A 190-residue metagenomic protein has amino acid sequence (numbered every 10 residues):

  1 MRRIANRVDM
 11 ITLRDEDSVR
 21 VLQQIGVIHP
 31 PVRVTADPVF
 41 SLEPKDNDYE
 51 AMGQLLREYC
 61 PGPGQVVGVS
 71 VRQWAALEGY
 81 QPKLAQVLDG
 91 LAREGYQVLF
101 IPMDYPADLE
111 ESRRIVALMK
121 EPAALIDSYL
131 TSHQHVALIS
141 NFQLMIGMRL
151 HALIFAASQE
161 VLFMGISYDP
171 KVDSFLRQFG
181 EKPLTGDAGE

Functional and structural regions predicted by a protein language model:
M1-E190: Active-site anion-handling motifs in enzyme catalytic cores
